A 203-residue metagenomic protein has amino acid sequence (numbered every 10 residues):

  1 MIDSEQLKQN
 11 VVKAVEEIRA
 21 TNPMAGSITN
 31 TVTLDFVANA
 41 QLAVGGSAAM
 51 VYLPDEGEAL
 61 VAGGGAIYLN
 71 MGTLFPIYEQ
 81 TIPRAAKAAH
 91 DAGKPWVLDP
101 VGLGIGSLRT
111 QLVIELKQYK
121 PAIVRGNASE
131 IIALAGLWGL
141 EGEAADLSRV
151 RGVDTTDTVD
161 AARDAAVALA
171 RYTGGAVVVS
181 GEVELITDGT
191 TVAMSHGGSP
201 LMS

Functional and structural regions predicted by a protein language model:
M1-P83, A88-H90, D164-S203: Small-residue (G/A/S/T)-rich helix-start motifs and N-terminal tracts that mark the onset
P23, A40-A43, I67-G72, P95-V101 (+1 more regions): Short, basic, glycine/proline-bearing loop/turn elements
A66, A88-W96, I132-A144: Hydrophobic transmembrane alpha-helix bundles
N70, Y78-N127: Glycine/small-residue-rich loop that forms an oxyanion/phosphate-binding "nest" at active or ligand-binding sites
S107-V192: Conserved phosphate/ATP/ADP-binding segment of small-molecule kinases
